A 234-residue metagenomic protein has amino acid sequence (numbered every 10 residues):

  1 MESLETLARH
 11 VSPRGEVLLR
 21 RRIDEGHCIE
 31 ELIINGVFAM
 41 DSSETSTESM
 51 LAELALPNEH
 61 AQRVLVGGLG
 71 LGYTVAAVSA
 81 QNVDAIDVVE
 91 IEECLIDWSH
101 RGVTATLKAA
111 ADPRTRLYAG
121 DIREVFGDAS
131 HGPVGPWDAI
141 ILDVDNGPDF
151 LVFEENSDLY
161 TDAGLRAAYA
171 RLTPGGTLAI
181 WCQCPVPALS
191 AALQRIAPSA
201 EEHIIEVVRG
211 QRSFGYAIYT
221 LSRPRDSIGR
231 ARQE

Functional and structural regions predicted by a protein language model:
M1-P57, A80: Rossmann-like AdoMet
R14, H27-I29, A61, P136 (+1 more regions): A structure-centric signal for secondary-structure junctions around beta-strands
R22, N35, L142-D145, P224: Generic beta-structure capping elements
E25, A110, R212-F214: Short coil/turn motifs at beta-sheet boundaries
T45-L172, I180-W181, A191, I205-R209: The AdoMet/dcAdoMet-binding core of the Class I SAM-like
G176: Glycine-centered, small-residue-biased loops immediately flanking beta-strands in adenine/cofactor-binding cores
Q183-E234: Class I S-adenosyl-L-methionine
